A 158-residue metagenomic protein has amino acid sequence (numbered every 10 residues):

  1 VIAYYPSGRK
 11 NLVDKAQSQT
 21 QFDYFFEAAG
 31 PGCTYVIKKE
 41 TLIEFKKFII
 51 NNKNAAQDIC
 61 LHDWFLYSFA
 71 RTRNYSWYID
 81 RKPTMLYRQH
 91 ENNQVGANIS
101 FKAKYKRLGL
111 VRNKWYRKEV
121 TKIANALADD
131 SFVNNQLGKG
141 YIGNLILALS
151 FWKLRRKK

Functional and structural regions predicted by a protein language model:
V1-I99: Nucleotide-sugar donor-binding/catalytic module of glycosyltransferases that assemble extracellular/cell-envelope
F48-A55, F65, P83-K158: C-terminal subregions of glycosyltransferases and related glycan-biosynthesis enzymes
